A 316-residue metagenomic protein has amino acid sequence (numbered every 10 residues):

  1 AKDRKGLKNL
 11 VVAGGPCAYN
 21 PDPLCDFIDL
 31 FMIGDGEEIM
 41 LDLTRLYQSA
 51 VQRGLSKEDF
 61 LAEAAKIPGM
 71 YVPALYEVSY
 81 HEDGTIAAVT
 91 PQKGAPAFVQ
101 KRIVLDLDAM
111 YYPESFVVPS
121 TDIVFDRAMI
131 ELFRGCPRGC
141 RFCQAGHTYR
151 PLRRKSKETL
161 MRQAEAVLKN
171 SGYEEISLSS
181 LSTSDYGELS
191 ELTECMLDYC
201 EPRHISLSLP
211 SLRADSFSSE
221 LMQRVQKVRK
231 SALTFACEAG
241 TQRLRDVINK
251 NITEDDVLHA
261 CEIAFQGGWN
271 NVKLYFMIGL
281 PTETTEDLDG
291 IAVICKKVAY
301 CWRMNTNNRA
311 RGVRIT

Functional and structural regions predicted by a protein language model:
A1-P91: Glycine-rich beta-alpha loop elements in corrinoid/cobalamin-binding modules across cobalamin-dependent enzymes
A18-P21, L160-A164, S218-S219: Short, acidic/polar
D29, M70, M110, G135-C136 (+6 more regions): Conserved structural-core and active-site-/substrate-pathway-adjacent residues in large, well-folded domains of enzymes
P73, S79, D83-M129: N-terminal [4Fe-4S]-dependent radical SAM core
V118-Q144, L168, L209: N-terminal pre-triad scaffold of radical SAM enzymes
P119-S120, C143-T148, A239-R245: Gly-rich Lys/Arg/Thr-decorated short loops/hinges at beta-loop-alpha junctions or inter-strand turns that position
C143-T159: Iron-sulfur (Fe-S) cluster-binding segments and ferredoxin-like electron-carrier domains, especially [2Fe-2S]
E165-K273, I278-R314: Conserved SAM/AdoMet-binding glycine-rich loop
